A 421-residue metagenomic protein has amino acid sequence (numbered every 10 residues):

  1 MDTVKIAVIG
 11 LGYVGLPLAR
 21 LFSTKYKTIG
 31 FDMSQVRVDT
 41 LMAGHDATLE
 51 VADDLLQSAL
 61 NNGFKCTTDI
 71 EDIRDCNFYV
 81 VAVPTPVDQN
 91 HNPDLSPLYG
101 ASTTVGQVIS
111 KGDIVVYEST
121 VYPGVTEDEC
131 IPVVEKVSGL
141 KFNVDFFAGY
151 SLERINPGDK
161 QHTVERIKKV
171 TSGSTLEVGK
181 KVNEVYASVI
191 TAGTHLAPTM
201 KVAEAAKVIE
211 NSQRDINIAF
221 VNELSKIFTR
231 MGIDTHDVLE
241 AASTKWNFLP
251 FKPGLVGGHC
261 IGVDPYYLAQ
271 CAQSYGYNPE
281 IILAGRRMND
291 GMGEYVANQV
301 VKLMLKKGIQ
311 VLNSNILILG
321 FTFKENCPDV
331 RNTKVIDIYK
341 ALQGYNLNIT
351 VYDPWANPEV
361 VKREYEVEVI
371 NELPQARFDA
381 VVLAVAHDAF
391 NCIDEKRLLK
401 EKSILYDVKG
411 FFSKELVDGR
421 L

Functional and structural regions predicted by a protein language model:
M1-L421: Structural/interface elements that position substrates and couple domains in central-metabolism enzymes
